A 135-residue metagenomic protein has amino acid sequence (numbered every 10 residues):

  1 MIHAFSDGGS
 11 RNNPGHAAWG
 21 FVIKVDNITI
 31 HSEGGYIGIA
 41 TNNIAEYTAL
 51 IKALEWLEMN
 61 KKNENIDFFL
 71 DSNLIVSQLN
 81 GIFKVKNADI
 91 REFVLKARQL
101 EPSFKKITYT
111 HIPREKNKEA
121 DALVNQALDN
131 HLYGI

Functional and structural regions predicted by a protein language model:
M1-A4, W19, A45, S72-L74 (+2 more regions): Generic detector of bulky aromatic hydrophobic side chains
M1-I44, E55-E58, G134: RNase H-like nuclease fold core
G9-N13, I51-I135: RNase H catalytic domain
I39-I44, T48, V85-A88: Residues at secondary-structure transition points
